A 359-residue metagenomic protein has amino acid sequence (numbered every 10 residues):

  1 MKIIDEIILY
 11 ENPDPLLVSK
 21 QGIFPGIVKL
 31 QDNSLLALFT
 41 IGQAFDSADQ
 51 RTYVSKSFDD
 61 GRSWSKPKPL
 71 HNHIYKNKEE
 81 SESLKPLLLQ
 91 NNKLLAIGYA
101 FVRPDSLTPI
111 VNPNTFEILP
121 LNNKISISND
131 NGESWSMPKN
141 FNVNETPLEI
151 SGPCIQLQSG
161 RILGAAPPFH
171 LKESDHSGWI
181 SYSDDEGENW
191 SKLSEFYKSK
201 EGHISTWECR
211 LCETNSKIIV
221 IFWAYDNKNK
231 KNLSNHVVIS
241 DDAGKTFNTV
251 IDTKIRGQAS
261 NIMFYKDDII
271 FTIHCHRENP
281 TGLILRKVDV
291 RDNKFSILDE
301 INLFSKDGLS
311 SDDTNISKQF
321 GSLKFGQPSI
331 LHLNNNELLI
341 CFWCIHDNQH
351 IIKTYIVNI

Functional and structural regions predicted by a protein language model:
M1-I359: Asp-box/BNR beta-propeller blade signature and adjacent active/binding-site loops in extracellular glycan-interacting
